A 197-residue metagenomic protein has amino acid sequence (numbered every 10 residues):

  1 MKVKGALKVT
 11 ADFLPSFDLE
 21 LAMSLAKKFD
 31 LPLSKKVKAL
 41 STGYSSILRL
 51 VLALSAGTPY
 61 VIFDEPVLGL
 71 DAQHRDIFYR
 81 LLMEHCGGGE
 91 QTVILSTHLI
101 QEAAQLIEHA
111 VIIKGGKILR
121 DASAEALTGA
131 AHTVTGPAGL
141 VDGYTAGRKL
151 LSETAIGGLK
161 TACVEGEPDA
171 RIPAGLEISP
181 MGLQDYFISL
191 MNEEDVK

Functional and structural regions predicted by a protein language model:
M1-L48: ABC-family P-loop ATPase nucleotide-binding domains
V61-E65, L70: Catalytic Walker B motif of ABC-type/P-loop ATPase nucleotide-binding domains
A72-H74: Helix N-cap at the start of a conserved alpha-helix in ABC-type nucleotide-binding domains
L81-L95: Conserved catalytic loops of ABC-family nucleotide-binding domains
A103-Q105: A short, surface-exposed alpha-helical micro-motif characterized by mixed small hydrophobic and charged/polar residues
D121-A122: ABC ATPase "signature
S152, I156-K197: C-terminal coupling/interaction segments
